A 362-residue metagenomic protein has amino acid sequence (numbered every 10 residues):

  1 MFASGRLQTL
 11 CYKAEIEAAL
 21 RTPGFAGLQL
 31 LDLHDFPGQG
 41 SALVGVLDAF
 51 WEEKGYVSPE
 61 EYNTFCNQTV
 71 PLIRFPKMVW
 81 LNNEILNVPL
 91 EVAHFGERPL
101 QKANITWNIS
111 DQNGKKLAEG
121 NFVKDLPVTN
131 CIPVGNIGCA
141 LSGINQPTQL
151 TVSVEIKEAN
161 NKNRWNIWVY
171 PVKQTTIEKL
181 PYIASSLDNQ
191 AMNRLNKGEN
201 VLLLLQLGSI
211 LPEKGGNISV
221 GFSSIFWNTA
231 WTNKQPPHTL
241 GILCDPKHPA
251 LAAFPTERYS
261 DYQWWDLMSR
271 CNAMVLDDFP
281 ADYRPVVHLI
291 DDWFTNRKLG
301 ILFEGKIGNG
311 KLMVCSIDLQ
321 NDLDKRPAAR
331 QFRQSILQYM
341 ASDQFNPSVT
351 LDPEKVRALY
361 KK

Functional and structural regions predicted by a protein language model:
M1-K102, Y283-P285: Substrate-binding clefts and catalytic carboxylate motifs of secreted carbohydrate-active enzymes
A3-C11, W293-T295, A328-F332: Soluble or luminal CAZymes and related metallo-dependent hydrolases
D35-S41, K116, Q190, S209-P212 (+1 more regions): Flexible loop/turn segments at secondary-structure boundaries
N83-D125, I132-A140, T148-K157: Beta-strand-rich binding/interaction modules
E158-R164: Short, exposed coil/turn segments at beta-strand boundaries within extracellular/luminal domains
W165-S186: Low-complexity, Pro/Ser/Thr- and charge-rich linker/hinge segments at domain boundaries
K179-N228, K306-N309, C315, I336-Y339: Short alpha-beta junction capping motif
S209-L211, N228-P327, Q344-K362: Catalytic beta-strand/loop cores that center a nucleophilic Ser/Cys/Thr and support acyl-enzyme chemistry
